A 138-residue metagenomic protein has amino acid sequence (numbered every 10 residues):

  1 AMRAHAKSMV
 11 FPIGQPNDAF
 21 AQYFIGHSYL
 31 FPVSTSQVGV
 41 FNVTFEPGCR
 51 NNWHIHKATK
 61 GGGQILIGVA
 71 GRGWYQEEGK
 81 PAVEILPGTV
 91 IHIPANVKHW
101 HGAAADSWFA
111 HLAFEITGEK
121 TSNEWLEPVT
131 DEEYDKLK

Functional and structural regions predicted by a protein language model:
M2-F41, N52, S122-K138: A short, N-terminal "cap"/entry segment at the start of jelly-roll beta-barrel domains of the cupin/DSBH fold
S36-V38, E46-R50, R72, E119-K120: Short, charged/polar surface micro-motifs in flexible loops or helix N-caps
T44-E46, K57-Y75, F114-I116: Short, conserved beta-strand element in jelly-roll/cupin
W53-H54, Y75-Q76, I93, K98-A104: Short beta-strand His + acidic residue motifs that chelate non-heme Fe in jelly-roll/DSBH and cupin folds
G79-N96: Short acidic-glycine-tyrosine-enriched beta hairpin
D106-W125: A short hydrophobic beta-strand segment most commonly corresponding to one strand of the jelly-roll/cupin
